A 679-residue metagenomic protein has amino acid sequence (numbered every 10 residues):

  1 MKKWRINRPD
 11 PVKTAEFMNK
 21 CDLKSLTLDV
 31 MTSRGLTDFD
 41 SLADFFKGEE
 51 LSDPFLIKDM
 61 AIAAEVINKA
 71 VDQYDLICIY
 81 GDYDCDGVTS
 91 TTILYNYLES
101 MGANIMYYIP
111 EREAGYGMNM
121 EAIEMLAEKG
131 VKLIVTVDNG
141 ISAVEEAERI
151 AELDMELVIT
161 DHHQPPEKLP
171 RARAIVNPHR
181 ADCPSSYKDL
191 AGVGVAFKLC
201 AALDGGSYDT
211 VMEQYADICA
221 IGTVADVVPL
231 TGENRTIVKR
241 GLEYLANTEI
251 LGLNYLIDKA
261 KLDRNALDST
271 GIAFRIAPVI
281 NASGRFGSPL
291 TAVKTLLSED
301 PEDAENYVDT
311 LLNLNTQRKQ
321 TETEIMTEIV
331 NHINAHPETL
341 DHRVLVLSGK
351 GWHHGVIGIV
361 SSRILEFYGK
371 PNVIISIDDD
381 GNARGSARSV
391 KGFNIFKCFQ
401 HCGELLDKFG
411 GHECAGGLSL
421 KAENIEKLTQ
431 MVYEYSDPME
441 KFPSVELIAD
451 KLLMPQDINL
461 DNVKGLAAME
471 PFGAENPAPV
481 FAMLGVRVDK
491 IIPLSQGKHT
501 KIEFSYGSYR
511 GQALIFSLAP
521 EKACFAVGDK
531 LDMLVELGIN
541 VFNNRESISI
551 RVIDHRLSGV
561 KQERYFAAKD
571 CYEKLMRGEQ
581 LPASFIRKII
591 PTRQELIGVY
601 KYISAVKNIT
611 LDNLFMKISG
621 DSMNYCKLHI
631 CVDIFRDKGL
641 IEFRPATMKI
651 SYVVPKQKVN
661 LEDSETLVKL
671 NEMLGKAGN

Functional and structural regions predicted by a protein language model:
K2, N7-L133, E152-D154, D204-K427 (+3 more regions): Hydrophobic helix-and-loop "lid/oligomerization" segment in the mid-to-C-terminal part of catalytic domains
C85, I141, Q164-P165, R180 (+2 more regions): Short, glycine/acidic-enriched loop or turn micro-motifs at the edges of active sites
I93, P170-V224, R593-E595, V599: Short alpha-helices
L94, E99, R235-H332, R388-I395 (+2 more regions): Acidic, two-metal ion nucleic-acid-processing modules in DNA metabolism proteins
Y108, V137, T160-H162, V176-P178 (+1 more regions): Generic beta-sheet signal
A114-G115, A143, H163-K168, D182-P184 (+2 more regions): Short gly/pro/ser/thr-enriched loop/turn and capping motifs at secondary-structure boundaries
A143-V144, D226: Intrinsically disordered, low-complexity regulatory tails of plant transcription factors and co-regulators
Q164-N177, F504-Y509: Acidic-glycine-rich active-site phosphate/pyrophosphate-binding loop
